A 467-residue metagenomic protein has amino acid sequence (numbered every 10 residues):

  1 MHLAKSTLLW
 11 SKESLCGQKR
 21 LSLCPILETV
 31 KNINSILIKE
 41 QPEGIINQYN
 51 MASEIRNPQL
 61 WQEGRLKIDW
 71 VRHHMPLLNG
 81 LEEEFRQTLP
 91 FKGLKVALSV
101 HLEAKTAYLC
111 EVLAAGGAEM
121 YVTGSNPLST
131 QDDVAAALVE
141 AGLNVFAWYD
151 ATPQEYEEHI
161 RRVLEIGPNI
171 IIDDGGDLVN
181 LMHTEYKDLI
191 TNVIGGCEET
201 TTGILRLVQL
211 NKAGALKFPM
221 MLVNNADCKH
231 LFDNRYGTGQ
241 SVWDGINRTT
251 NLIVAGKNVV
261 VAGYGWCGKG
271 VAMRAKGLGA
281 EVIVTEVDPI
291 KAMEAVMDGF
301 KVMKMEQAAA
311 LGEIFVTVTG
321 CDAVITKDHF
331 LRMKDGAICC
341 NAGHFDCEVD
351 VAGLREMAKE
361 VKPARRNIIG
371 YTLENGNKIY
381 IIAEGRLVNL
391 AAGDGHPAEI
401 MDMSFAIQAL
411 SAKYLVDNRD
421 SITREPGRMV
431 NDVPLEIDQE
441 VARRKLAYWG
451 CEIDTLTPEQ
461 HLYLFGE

Functional and structural regions predicted by a protein language model:
M1-N50: RecA-like helicase/translocase P-loop NTPase motor core
M51-F91, V122-K257, F465: Glycine/serine-rich phosphate-binding loop and adjoining beta1-alpha1 elements at the start of nucleotide-handling
L60-M75, F91-K95, S99, E103 (+2 more regions): Adenosine-phosphate binding glycine-rich loop
E83, A114, E165-G167, V179-N180 (+3 more regions): Rossmann-fold NAD(P) dinucleotide-binding segment
L98-T106, N126-T130, G176-L178, W266: Gly/Ser/Thr-rich loops at beta-strand to alpha-helix junctions that form or flank small-molecule/cofactor-binding
V100-A118, D233, G237-G312, T317-T319: Glycine-rich phosphate/diphosphate-binding loop of Rossmann-like nucleotide-binding domains
G124, I170-D174, Y186-T202, L331-T372 (+2 more regions): ADP-ribose/adenylate-binding Rossmann-like module
